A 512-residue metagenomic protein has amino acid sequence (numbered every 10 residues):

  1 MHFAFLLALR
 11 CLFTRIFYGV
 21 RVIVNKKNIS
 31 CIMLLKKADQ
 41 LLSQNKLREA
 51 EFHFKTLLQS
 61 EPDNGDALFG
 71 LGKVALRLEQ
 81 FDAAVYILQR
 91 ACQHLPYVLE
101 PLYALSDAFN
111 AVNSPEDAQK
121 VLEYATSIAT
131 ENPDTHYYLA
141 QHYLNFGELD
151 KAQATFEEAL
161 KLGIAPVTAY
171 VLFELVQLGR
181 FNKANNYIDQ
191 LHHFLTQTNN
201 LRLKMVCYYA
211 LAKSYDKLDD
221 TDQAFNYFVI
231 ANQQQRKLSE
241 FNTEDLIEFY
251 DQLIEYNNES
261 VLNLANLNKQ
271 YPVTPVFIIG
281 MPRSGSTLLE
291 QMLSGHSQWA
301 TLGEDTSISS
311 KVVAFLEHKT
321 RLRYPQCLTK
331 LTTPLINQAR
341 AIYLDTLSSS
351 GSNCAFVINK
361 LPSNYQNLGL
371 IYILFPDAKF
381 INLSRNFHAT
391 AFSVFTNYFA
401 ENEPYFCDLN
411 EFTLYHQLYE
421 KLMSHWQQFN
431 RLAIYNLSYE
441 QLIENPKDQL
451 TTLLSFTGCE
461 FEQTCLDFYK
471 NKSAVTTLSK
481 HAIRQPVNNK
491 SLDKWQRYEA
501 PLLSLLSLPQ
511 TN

Functional and structural regions predicted by a protein language model:
S60, H94-L95, I128, L162-I164 (+2 more regions): Structural marker of alpha-solenoid helical repeat scaffolds
Q153, L175, I188-N200, Y208-P275 (+5 more regions): PAPS-dependent sulfotransferases, especially Golgi type II membrane carbohydrate sulfotransferases
N268-F375: Phosphate-binding active sites in nucleotide-utilizing proteins
